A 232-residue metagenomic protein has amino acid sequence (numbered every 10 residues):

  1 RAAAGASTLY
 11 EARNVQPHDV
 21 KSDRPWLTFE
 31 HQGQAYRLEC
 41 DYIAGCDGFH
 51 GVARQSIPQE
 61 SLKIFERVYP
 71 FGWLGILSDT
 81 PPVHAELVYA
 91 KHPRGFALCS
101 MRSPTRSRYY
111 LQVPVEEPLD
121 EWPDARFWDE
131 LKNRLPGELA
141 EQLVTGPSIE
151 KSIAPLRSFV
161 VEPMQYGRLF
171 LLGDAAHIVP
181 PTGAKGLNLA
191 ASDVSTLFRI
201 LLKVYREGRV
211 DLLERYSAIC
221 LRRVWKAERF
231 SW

Functional and structural regions predicted by a protein language model:
R1-A2, K132, Q165, S217: Alpha-helix boundary recognition
A3-A6, Y10-L156, V161: Conserved FAD-binding catalytic core of PHBH/FMO-like flavoproteins
A44-G45, A154-R229: Conserved mid-domain beta->alpha element of the FAD-binding
